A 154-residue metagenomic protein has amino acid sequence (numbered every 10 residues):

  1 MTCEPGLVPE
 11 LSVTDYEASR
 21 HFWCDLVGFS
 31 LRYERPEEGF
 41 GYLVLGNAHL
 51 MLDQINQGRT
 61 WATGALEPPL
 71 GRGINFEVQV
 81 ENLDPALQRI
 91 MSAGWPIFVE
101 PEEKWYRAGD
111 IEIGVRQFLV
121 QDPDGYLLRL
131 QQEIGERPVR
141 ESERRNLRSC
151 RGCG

Functional and structural regions predicted by a protein language model:
M1-V8, S30-E81, P85-Q121, Q131-C153: Vicinal oxygen chelate
S12-D15: Conserved beta-strand-loop-alpha-helix junction that forms the acyl-donor binding cleft
S19-C24, I90, G125: Conserved active-site tyrosine of GNAT-family acetyltransferases
V27: Major-groove DNA-recognition helix of helix-turn-helix-type DNA-binding domains
